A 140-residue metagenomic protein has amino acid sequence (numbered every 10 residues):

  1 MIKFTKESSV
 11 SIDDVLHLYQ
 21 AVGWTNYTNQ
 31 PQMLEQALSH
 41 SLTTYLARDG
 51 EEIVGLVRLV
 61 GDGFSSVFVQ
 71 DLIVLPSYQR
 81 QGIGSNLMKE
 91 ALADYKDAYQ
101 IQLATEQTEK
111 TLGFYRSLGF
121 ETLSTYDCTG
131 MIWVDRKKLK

Functional and structural regions predicted by a protein language model:
M1-T28, Y126-D127: Short amphipathic alpha-helix that is part of the acyltransferase structural core
E7, L75, E106: Residue-level recognition of the GNAT/N-acetyltransferase active site
E35-L46, Y99-Q100: A short helix-loop-beta-strand connector motif used in the catalytic cores of GNAT acetyltransferases and, in some
L46, E52-G61, S65-F68, I73: Conserved beta-strand in the GNAT
V74, R80-A93, S117: Conserved acetyl-CoA-binding loop-helix of GNAT-fold acetyltransferases
D97, Q107-C128: Conserved active-site alpha-helix within GNAT-family acetyltransferase domains
I101-T105: Conserved hydrophobic beta-strand within the GNAT/NAT acetyltransferase core sheet that lines the active-site cleft
